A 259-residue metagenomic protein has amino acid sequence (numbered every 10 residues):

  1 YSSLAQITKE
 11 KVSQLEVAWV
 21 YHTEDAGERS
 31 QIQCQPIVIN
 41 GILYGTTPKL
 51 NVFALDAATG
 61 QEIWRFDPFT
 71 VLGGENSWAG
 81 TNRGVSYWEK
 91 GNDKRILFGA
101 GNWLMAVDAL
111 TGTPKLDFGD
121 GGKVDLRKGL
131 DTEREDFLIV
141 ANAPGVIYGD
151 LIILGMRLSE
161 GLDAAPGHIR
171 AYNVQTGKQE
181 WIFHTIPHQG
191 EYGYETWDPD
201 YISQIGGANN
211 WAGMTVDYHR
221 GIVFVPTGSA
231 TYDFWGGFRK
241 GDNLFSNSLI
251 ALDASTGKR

Functional and structural regions predicted by a protein language model:
Y1-E28, P36-V38: Mature N-terminal segment immediately following signal peptide/propeptide cleavage in secreted/periplasmic
E10-E24, V52-N76, L104-D136, H168-Q204 (+1 more regions): Extracytoplasmic/lumenal domain signature
R29-K49, S77-L104, F137-D163, S203-F238 (+1 more regions): Repeat-blade elements of multi-bladed beta-propeller folds
